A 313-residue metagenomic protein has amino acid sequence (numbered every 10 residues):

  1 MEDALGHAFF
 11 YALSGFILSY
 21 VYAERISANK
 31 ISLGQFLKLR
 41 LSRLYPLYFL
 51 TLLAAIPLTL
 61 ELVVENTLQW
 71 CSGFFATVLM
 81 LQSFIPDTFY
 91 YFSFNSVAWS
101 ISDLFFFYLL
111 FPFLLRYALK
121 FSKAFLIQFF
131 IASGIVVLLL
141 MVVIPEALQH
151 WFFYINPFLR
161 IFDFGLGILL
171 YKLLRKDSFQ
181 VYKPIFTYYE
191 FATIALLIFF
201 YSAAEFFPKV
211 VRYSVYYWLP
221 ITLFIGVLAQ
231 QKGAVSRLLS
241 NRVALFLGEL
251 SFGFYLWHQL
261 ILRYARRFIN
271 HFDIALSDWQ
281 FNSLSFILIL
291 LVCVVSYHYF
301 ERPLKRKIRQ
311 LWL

Functional and structural regions predicted by a protein language model:
M1-H7, F89-D103, V143-L166, F199-I225 (+2 more regions): Interfacial loop-to-helix transition and helix-capping segments at the boundaries of transmembrane helices
M1-I26, S42-T51, A76-Q82, L223-F224 (+3 more regions): Functionally critical transmembrane alpha-helices in membrane proteins and complexes, commonly lining
A4, Q35, L44, Y48 (+11 more regions): Residue-level signature of transmembrane alpha-helical entry/exit and packing/kink sites in multi-pass membrane
S14, S19-A23, Q35, L39-S42 (+7 more regions): Membrane-interface helix/loop caps of multi-pass membrane proteins
S19-I26, L60-E61, L114-S122, L170-F179 (+3 more regions): Structural signal for the C-terminal ends of transmembrane alpha-helices and the immediately following loop
P57, S83-F84, A132-V143, I194-E205 (+1 more regions): Aromatic-anchored segments of alpha-helical transmembrane domains
F105-G134, Y171-Y189: Solvent-exposed interhelical
F164, T187-R302: Alpha-helical transmembrane segments of multi-pass integral membrane proteins
